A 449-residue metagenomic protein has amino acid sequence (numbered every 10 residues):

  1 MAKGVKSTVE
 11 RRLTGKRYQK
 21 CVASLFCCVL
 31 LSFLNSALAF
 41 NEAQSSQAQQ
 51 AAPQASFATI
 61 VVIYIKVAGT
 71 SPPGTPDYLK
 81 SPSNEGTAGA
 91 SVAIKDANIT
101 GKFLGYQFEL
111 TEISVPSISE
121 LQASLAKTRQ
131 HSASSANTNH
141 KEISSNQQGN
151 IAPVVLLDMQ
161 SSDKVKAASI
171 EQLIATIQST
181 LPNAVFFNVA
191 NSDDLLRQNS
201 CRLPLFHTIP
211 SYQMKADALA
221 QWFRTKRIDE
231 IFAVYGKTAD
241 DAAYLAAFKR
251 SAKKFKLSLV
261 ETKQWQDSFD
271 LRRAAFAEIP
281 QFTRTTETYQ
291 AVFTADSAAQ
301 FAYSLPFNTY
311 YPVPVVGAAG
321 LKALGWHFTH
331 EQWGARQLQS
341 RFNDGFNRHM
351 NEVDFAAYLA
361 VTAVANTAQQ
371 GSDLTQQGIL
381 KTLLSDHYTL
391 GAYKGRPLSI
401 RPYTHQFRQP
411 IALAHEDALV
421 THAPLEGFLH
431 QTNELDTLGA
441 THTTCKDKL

Functional and structural regions predicted by a protein language model:
M1-Y18: N-terminal secretory signal peptides that target proteins for export/translocation
S24-F33: Bacterial N-terminal signal peptides
L25, L38-L449: Extracytosolic ligand-binding ectodomains
